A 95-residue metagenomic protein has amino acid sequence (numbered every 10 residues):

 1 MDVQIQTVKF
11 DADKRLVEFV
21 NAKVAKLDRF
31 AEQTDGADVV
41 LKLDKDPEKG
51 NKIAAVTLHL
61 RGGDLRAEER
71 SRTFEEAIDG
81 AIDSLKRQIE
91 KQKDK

Functional and structural regions predicted by a protein language model:
M1-K95: N-terminal, polar/charged subdomain of small-to-medium soluble alpha/beta proteins
